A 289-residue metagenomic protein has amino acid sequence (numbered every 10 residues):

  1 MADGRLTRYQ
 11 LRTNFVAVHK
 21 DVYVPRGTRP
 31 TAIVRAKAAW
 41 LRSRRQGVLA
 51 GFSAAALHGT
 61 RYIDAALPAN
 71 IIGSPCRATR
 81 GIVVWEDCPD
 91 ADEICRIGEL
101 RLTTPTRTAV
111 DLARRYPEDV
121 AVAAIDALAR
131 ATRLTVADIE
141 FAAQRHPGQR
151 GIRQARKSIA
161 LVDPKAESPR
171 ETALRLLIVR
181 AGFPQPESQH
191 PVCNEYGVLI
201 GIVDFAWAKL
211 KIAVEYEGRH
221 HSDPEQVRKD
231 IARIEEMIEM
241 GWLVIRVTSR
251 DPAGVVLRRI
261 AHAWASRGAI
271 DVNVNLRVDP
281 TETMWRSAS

Functional and structural regions predicted by a protein language model:
M1-R153, E187, S266-S289: Short gly/ser-rich loop at a beta-strand->alpha-helix junction or flexible surface loop bordering the NTP-binding
A2-T7, R45, A129-S289: Surface segments flanking catalytic/ligand-binding clefts of nucleic-acid enzymes
